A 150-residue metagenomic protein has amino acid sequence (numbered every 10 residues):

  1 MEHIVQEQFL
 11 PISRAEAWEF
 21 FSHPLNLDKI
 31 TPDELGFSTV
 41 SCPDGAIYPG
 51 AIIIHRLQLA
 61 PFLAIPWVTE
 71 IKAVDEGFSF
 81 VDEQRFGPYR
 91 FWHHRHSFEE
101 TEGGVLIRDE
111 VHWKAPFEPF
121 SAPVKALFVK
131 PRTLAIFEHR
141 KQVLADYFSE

Functional and structural regions predicted by a protein language model:
M1-Y48: Hydrophobic ligand-binding cavity/cleft-lining segments
H3-V5, A64-V68, F91-H94: Short, surface-exposed coil-to-beta transition loops
L10-I12, L59-P61, A73, P88 (+1 more regions): Beta-strand elements of well-folded, non-transmembrane domains
S13-E16, R132, I136: Short amphipathic alpha-helical segments
R14, K72-S79, S97-L106: A short, structured loop/turn motif at beta-sheet edges
T39-F86, Q142-E150: Glycine-rich portal/gate segments that line the openings of hydrophobic small-molecule binding cavities
Q84-L134: Beta-strand/loop substructures that line and gate deep hydrophobic ligand-binding cavities in soluble
A135-V143: A non-catalytic, amphipathic alpha-helix used as a structural packing/dimerization or gating element in enzyme scaffolds
